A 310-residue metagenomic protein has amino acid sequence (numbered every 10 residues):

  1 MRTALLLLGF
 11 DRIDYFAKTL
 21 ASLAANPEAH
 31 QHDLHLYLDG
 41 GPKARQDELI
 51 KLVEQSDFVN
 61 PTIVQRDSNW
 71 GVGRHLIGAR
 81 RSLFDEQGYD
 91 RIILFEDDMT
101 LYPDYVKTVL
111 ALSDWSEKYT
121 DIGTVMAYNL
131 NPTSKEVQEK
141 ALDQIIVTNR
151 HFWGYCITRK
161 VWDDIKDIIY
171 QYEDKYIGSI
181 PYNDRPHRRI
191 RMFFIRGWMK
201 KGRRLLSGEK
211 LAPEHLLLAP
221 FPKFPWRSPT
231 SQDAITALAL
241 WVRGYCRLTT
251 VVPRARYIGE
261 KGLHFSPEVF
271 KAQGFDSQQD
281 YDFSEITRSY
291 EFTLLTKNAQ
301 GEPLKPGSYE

Functional and structural regions predicted by a protein language model:
M1-F95, M99-E310: Peripheral/terminal regions associated with large enzymatic or DNA-binding modules
